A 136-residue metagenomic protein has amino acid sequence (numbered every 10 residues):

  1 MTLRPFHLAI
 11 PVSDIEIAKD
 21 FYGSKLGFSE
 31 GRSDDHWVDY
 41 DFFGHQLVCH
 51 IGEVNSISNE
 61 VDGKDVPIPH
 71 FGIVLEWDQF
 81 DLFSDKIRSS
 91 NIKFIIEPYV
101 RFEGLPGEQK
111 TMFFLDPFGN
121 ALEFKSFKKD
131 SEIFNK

Functional and structural regions predicted by a protein language model:
M1-I17, F71, S126-K136: N-terminal beta-strand motif that seeds the catalytic metal site of vicinal oxygen chelate
R4-S13, D41, E60-I87, Q109-L115: Vicinal oxygen chelate
A9, H50, V74, E97 (+1 more regions): A cross-family glycoside hydrolase active-site/sugar-binding cleft signature
I10-E53: Core segments of cupin and vicinal oxygen chelate
E30, V38-D39, E60-G63, E103-G104: Short secondary-structure boundary/capping segments
R32, G52-N55, R101, F127-K129: Acetyl-CoA-dependent GNAT
V48-C49, N55-N59, D130-I133: A short local loop/turn or secondary-structure capping micro-motif enriched for an aromatic residue
S84-D85, S90-K136: Vicinal oxygen chelate
